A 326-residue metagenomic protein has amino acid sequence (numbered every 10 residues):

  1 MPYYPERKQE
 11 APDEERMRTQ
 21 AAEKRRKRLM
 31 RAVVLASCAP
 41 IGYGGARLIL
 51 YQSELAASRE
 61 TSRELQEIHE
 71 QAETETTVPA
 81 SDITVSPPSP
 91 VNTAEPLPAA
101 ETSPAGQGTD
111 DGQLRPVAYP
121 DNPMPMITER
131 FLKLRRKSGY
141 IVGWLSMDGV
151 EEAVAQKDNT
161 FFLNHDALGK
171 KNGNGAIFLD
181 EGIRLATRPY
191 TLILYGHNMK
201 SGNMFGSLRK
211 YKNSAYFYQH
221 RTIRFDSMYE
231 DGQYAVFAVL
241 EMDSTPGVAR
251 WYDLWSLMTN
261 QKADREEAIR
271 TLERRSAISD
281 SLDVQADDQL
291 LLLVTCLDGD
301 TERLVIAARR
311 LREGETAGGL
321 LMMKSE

Functional and structural regions predicted by a protein language model:
M1-K27: N-terminal Lys/Arg-rich, disordered targeting/topogenic segments
Y4-E6, L29, P90, M322: Generic N-terminal leader/processing signal
E15-R18, R31, F131, L282: Residues at structural and domain junctions
R28-A39: Alpha-helical transmembrane segments
S37-E326: Solvent-exposed, non-transmembrane regions of membrane-associated and secreted proteins
